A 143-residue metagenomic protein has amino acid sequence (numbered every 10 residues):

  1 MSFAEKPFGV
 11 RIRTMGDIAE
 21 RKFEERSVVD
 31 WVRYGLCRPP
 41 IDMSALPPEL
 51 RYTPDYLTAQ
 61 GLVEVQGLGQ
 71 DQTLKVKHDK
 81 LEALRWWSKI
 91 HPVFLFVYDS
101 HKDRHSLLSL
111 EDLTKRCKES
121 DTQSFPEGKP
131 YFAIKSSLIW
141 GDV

Functional and structural regions predicted by a protein language model:
M1-A45: Acidic-basic catalytic patches of nuclease active cores, encompassing PD-(D/E)XK and other metal-cofactor nuclease
E24, L81-R85: Short amphipathic alpha-helical segments and helix-helix/interface helices
S27, P54-Q70: Conserved catalytic cores of phosphodiester-cleaving nucleases, focusing on short active-site segments
R33, L62-E64, F94-Y98: A structural signal for short, well-ordered beta-strand segments and their strand-loop junctions that often border
I41-D55: Charged, often glycine-rich, active-site loop that binds/positions anionic groups
G69-L81: Active-site-adjacent loop/helix micro-motif of nuclease/hydrolase catalytic cores
R85-L113: Nucleic-acid nuclease catalytic cores
S106-V143: Intrinsically disordered, low-complexity terminal regions enriched in charged/polar residues
